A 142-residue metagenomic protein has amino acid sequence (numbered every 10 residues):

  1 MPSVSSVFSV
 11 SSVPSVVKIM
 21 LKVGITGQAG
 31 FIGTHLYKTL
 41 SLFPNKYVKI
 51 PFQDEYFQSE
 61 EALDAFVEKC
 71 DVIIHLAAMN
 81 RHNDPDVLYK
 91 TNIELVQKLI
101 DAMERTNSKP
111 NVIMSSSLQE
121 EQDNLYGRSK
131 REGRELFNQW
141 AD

Functional and structural regions predicted by a protein language model:
M1-I19: Intrinsic disorder/low-complexity segments
L21-L42: N-terminal Rossmann NAD(P)H-binding glycine-rich loop of SDR-like oxidoreductase domains
Y47-F57: A short beta-strand-loop structural module common to alpha/beta enzyme folds
Q58-E94, K98, A102-R105, S117-Q122: NAD(P)H-binding glycine-rich loop region in Rossmannoid oxidoreductase-like domains and their noncatalytic homologs
T106-N111: A short helix->loop->beta-strand "cap" motif at the edges of active sites that frequently abuts
D123-D142: Active-site Tyr-X1-5-Lys
